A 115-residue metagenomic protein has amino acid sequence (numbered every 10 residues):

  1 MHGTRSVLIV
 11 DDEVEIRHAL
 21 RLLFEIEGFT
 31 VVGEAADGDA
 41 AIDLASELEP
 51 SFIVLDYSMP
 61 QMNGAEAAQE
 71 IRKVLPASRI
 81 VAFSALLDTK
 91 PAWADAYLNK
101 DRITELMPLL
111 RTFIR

Functional and structural regions predicted by a protein language model:
M1-S6, T104-R115: Non-catalytic signal-transmission and effector/linker regions of two-component phosphorelay proteins
D11, D56: Active-site residues of response regulator receiver
V14-G33: Two-component/phosphorelay signaling modules centered on CheY-like receiver
D37-A40, N63-A67: Acidic catalytic/metal-coordinating carboxylates
S46-L48, E70-S78: Conserved phosphotransfer cores of two-component systems
L48-V54: Active-site beta3 strand of CheY-like receiver
M59: Receiver (REC) domain active-site loop signature in two-component systems and cognate sites in sensor histidine kinases
